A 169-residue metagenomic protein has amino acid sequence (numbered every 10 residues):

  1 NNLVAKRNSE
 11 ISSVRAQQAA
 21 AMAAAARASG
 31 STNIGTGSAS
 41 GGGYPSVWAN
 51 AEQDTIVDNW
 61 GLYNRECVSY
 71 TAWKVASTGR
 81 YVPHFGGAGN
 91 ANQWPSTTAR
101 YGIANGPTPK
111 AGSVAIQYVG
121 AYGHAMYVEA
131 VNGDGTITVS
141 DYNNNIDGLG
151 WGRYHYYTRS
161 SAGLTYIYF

Functional and structural regions predicted by a protein language model:
N1-T36: Alpha-helical oligomerization segments with coiled-coil/rod-like character
S12, A19, A26, P83 (+2 more regions): Short linear functional motifs in flexible/disordered or boundary regions
T32-I146: Secreted/periplasmic proteins that engage bacterial cell-wall peptidoglycan
E129-F169: Aromatic- and glycine-rich peptidoglycan recognition patches
